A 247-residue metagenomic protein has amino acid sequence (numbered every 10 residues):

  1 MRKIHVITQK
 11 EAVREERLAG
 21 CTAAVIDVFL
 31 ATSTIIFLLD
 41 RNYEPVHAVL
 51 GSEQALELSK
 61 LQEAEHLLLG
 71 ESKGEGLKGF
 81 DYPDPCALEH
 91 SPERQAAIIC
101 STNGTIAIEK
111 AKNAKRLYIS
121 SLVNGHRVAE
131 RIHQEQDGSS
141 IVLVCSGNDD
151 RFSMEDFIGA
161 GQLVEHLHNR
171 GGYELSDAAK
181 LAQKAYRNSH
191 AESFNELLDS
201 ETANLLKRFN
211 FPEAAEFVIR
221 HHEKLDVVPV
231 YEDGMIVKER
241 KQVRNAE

Functional and structural regions predicted by a protein language model:
M1-E11: Charged, flexible boundary elements
I4-H5, C21-A24, P45-H47, E65-L68 (+4 more regions): Structural motif
E11-E15, A23-F37: Short acidic, Gly/Ser-rich segments with clustered Asp/Glu that frequently serve as metal-coordination loops in enzyme
T32, L39-V46: Domain-level signal for Mg2+-assisted phosphodiester chemistry and nucleotide/NA-binding surfaces in nucleic-acid
H47-S91, I99: Class I S-adenosyl-L-methionine
D81-R116, E130, Q136-S139, M154-E247: Long, charged alpha-helical interface segments
S101-T102, S121-V123, L143-G147: Short, structured patches in soluble enzyme cores that scaffold and shape functional sites
S146-D156: Phosphate/ribose-phosphate-bearing ligand recognition and processing surfaces, centered on ADP-ribose/NAD(+/P+) systems
